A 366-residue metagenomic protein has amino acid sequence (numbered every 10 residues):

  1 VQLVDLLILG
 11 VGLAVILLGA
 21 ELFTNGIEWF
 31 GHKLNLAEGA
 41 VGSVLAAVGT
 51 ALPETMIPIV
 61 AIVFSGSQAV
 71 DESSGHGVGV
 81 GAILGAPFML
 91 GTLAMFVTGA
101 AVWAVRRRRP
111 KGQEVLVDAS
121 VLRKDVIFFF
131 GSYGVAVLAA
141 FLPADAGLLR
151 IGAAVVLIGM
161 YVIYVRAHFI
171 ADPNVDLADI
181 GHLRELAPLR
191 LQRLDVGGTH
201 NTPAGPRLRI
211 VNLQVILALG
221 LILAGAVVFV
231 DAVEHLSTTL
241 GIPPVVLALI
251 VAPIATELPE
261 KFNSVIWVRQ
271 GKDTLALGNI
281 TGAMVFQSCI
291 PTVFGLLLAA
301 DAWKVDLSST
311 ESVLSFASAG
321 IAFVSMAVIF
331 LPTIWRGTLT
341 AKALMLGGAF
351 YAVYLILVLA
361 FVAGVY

Functional and structural regions predicted by a protein language model:
V1-Y366: Hydrophobic alpha-helical segments, chiefly the membrane-spanning helices and signal/signal-anchor peptides
